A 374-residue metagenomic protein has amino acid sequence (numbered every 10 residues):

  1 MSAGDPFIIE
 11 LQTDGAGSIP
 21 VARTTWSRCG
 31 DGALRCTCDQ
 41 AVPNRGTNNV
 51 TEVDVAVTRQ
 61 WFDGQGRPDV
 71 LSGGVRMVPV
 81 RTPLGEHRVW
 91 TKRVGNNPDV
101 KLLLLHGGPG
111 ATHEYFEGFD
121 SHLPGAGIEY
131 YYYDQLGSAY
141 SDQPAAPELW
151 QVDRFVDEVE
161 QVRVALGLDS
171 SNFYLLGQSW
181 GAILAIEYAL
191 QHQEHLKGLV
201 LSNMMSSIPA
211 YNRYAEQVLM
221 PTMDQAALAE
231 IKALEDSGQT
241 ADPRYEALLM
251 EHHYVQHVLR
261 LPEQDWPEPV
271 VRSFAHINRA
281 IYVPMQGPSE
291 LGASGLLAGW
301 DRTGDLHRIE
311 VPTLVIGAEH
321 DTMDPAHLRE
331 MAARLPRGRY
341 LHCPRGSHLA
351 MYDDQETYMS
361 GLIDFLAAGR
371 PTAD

Functional and structural regions predicted by a protein language model:
G64-R88: N-terminal cap/lid segment of alpha/beta-hydrolase-fold proteins
L84-Q143: Conserved HGGG/HGGXW glycine-rich cap/lid loop of the alpha/beta-hydrolase fold
Q135-W180: Active-site loop/oxyanion-hole signature of alpha/beta-hydrolase fold enzymes
S171-Y214: Conserved hydrolase catalytic core segment
G198, S202-T240: A catalytic-pocket lid/entrance helix-loop region that shapes and gates access to the active site across common
T222, A226-H307, V311, E330: Alpha/beta-hydrolase
T303-R345: Conserved loop-alpha-helix segment in the C-terminal half of the alpha/beta-hydrolase fold that carries the catalytic
R337-D374: Catalytic active-site module of serine/aspartate enzymes centered on a nucleophile-bearing elbow/loop
